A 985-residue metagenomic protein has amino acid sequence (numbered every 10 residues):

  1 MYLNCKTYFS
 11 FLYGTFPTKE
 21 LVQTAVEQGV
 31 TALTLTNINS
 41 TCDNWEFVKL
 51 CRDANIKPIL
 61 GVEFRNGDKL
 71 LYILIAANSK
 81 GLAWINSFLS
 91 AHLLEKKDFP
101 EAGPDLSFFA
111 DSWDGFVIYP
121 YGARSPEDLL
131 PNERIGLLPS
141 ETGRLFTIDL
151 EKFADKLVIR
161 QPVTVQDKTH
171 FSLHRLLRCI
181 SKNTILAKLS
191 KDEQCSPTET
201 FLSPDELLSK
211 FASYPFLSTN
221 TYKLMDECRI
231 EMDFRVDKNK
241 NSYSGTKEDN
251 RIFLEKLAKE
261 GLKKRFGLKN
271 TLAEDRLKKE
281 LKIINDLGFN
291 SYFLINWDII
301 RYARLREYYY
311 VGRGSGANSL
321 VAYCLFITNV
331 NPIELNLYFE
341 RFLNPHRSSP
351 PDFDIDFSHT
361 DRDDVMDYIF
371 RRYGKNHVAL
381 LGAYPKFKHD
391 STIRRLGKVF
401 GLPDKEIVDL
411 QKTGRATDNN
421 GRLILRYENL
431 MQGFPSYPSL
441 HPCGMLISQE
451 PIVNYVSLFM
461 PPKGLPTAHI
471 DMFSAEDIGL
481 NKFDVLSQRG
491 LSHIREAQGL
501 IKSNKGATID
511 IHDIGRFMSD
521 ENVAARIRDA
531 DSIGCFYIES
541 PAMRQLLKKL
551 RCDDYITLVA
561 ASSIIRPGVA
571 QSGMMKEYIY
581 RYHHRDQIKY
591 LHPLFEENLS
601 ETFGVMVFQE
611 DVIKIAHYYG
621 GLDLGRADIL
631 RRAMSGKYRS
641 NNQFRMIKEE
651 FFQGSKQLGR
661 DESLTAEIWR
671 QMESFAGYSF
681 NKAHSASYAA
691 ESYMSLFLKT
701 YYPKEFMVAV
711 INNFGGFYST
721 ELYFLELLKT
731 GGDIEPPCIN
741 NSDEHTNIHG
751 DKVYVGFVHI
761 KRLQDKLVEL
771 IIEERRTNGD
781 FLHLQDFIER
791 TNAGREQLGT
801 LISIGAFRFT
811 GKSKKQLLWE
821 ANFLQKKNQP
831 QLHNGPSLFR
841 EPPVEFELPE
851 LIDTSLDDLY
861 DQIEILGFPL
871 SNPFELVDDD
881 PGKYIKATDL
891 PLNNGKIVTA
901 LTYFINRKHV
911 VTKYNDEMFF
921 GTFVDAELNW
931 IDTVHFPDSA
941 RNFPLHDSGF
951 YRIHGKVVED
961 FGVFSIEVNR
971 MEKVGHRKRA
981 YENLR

Functional and structural regions predicted by a protein language model:
M1-A54, S87-R175, S209-F216, K256 (+1 more regions): Domain-core and long-helix interface of multi-subunit machines
N4, N37, P58, N78 (+1 more regions): Divalent metal-coordination and catalytic microenvironments
F11, F64-A77, V163-I185, F353-I355 (+2 more regions): Short alpha-helix plus adjacent loop in nuclease-associated cores
A32-L35, C51, P197-T198, G245-R985: Noncatalytic, beta-rich nucleic-acid-contacting surfaces in large DNA/RNA-processing enzymes
T36-I38, L60-F64, A76-A77, I159-V163 (+5 more regions): Glycine-rich, histidine-containing beta strand-loop boundary motifs that form or position
T41, R65-D68, T164-D167, A317-L320 (+2 more regions): Short gly/pro/ser/thr-enriched loop/turn and capping motifs at secondary-structure boundaries
N66-D68, I75-A102, S181-L202, R347 (+2 more regions): Metal-dependent DNA phosphodiester-chemistry modules and their immediately adjacent helices/loops in DNA-processing
Y72, S172-F253: Active-site or pore-adjacent capping/gating segments
